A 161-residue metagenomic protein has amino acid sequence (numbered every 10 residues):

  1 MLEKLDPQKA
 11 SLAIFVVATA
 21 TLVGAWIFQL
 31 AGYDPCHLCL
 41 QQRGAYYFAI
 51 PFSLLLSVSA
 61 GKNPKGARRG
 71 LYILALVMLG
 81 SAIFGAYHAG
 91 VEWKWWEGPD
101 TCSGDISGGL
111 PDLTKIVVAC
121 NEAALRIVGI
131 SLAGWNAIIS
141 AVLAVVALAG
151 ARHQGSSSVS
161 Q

Functional and structural regions predicted by a protein language model:
L5-V16, K62-A82, V145, A149: Interfacial segments of alpha-helical transmembrane regions
A20-Q29, L79-W95: C-terminal TM-helix exit segments that contain a strictly Trp-centered aromatic cap at the helix terminus
I27-H37, S160: Membrane-interface helix-loop junction between the first two transmembrane segments
D34-F48: Loop-to-helix transition at the N-terminal end of transmembrane alpha-helices
S53, L71-G85, T101-G109, S140 (+1 more regions): Hydrophobic alpha-helical segments of small multi-pass membrane proteins
L54-N63, L148-G155: Structural signal for the C-terminal ends of transmembrane alpha-helices and the immediately following loop
W93-A133: Extracytosolic (periplasmic/ER-lumenal) interhelical loops and adjacent juxtamembrane/interface segments of multi-pass
V117-Q161: A hydrophobic membrane-anchoring alpha-helix module
